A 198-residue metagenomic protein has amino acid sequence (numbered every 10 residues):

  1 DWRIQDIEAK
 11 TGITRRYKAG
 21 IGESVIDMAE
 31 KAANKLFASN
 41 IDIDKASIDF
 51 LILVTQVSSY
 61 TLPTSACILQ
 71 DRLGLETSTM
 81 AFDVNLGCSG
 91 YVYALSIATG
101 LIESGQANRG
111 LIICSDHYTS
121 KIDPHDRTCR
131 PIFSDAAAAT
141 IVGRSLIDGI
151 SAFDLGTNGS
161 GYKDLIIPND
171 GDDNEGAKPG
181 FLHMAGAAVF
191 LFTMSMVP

Functional and structural regions predicted by a protein language model:
D1-I21, D126-S195: Condensing-enzyme catalytic core mediating Claisen C-C bond formation in acyl metabolism
Q5-D27, Q56-R109: Conserved catalytic cysteine-centered active-site region of acyl-thioester-dependent Claisen-condensing enzymes
A32-D49: Phosphate/pyrophosphate-binding loops at sites that engage ATP/ADP/AMP, CoA/4′-phosphopantetheine, polyphosphate
F50-Q56: Short glycine-rich or small-residue beta-strand-to-loop segments that form or flank ligand, phosphate, metal/Fe-S
V54, N85, G110-D116, V142 (+1 more regions): Short beta-strand segments
Y60-L62, G90-Y93, Y118-I122, G159-Y162: Short, well-ordered, mixed-charge alpha-helical segments that flank or form enzyme active sites
E103-A136: Flexible, glycine-rich active-site loops centered on histidine and acidic residues that chelate a metal or position
